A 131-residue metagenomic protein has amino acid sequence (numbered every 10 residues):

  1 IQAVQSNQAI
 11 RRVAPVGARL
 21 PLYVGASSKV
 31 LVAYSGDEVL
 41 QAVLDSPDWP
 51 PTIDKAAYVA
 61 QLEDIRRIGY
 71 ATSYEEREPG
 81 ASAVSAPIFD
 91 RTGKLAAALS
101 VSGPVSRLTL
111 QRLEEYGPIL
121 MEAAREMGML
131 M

Functional and structural regions predicted by a protein language model:
A3: RNA substrate-binding interface of SAM-dependent RNA methyltransferases
N7-P79: Short, solvent-exposed recognition segments
A33-Y34, A123-M131: Signal-transmission/dimerization alpha-helices at domain junctions
L44-D48, G103, R107, M131: Short amphipathic alpha-helical interaction patches enriched in hydrophobic/aromatic residues with interspersed Lys/Arg
P51-A124: Extended hydrophobic
